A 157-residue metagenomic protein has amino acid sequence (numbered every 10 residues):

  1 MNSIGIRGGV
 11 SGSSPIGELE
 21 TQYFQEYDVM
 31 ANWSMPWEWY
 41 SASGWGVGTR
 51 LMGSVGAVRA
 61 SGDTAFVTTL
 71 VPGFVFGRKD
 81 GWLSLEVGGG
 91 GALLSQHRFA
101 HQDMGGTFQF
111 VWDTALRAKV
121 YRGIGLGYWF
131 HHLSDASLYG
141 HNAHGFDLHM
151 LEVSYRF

Functional and structural regions predicted by a protein language model:
M1-N2, M35-V47, G62, K79-S84 (+1 more regions): Short loop/turn motifs that connect adjacent beta-strands in outer-membrane beta-barrel proteins
M1-W37, L148-F157: Short glycine/proline- and aromatic-enriched beta-strand/turn motifs that initiate or cap beta-hairpins
N2, T21-Y27, T64-L70, G106-F110 (+1 more regions): Residues that define the transmembrane beta-barrel architecture of outer-membrane proteins
I4-G12, T49-A57, V87-G91, L126-H132: Transmembrane beta-barrel strands of outer-membrane/channel proteins
I6, Y27-M35, V55, L70-R78 (+3 more regions): Residues on the lipid-exposed face of transmembrane beta-strands in outer-membrane beta-barrel proteins
P15, T114-F157: Predominantly the C-terminal beta-signal and adjacent terminal strand-loop region of outer-membrane beta-barrel
P15-E18, V58-A60, R98-Q102, A136-G140: Extracellular loop and loop/strand-boundary signature of outer-membrane beta-barrel proteins
Y40-G77: Mid-chain, structured segments of secreted extracytoplasmic proteins
